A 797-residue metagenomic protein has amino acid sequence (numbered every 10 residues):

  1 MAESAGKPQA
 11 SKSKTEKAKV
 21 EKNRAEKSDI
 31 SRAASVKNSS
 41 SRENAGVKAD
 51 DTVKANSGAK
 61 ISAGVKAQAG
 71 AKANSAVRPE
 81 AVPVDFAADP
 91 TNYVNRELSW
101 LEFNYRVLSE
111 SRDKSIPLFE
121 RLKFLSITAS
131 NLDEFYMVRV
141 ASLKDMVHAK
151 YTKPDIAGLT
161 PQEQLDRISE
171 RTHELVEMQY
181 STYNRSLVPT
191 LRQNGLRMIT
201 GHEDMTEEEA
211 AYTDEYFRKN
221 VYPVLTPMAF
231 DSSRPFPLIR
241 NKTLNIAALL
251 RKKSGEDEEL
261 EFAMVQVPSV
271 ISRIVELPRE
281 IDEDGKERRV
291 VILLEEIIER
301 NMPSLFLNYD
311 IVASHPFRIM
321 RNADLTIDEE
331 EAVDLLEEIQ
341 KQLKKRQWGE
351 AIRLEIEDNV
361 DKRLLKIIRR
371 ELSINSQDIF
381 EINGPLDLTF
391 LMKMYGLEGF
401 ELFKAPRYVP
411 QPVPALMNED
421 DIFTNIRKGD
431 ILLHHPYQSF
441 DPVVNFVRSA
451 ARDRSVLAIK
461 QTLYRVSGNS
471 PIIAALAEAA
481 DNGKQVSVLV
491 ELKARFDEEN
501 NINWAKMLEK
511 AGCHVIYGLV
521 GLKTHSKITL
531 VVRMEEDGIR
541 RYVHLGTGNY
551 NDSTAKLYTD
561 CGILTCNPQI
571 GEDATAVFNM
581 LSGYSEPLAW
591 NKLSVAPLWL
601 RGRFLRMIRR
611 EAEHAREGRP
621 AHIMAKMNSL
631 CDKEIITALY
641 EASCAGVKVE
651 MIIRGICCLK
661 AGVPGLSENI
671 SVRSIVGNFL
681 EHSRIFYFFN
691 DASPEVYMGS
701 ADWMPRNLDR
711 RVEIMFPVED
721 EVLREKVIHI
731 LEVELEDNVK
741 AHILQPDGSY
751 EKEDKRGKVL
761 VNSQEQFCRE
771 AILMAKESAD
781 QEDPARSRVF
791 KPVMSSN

Functional and structural regions predicted by a protein language model:
A2-I623, E641, A645, C657-N797: N-terminal localization/anchoring segments of enzymes in phospholipid and broader phosphate metabolism
N628: Cofactor-pocket helix-loop regions in the catalytic cores of large enzyme subunits
K633-I636, Y640: Glycine/threonine-rich ATP-lid/beta-loop region of ATP-binding domains
K648-I652: Hydrophobic alpha/beta core scaffold segments
